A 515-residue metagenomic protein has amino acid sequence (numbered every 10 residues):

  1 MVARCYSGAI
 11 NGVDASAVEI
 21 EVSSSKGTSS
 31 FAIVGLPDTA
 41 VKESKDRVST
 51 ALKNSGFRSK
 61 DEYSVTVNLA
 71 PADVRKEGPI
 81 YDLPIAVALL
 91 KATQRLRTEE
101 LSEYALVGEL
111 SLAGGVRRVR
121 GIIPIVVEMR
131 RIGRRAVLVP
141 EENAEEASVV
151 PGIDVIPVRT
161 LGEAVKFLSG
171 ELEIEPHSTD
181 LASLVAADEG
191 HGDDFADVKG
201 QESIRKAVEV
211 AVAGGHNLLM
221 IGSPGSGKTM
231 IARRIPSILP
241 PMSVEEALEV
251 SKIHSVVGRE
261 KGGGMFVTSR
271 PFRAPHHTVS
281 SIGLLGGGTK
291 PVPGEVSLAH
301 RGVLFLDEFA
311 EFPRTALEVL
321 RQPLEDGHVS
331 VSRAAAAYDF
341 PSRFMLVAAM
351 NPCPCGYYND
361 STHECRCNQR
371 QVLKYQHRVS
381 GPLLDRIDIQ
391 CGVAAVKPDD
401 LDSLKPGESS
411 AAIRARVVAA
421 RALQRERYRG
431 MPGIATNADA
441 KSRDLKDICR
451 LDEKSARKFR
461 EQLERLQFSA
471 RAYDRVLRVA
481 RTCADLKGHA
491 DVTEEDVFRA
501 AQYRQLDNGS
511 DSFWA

Functional and structural regions predicted by a protein language model:
M1-L219, S223-T229, S332, Y473 (+1 more regions): Peripheral, non-AAA+ core regions of ATP-driven protein-machinery
V34-K45, K60-D61, N68-G78, P291 (+1 more regions): Basic, amphipathic alpha-helical bundle interface domains used for macromolecular binding and assembly
V107, V158, A299, L306-F309: Hydrophobic residues in beta-strands of the RecA-like P-loop NTPase core, especially within AAA+ ATPase
S111, K290, V303, A310-E311 (+1 more regions): Catalytic acidic motif of RecA-like/P-loop NTPases
E209, F266, P271, S281-L304 (+1 more regions): Conserved alpha-helical scaffold flanking the Walker A/P-loop in AAA+ ATPase domains
M220-R259: Walker A/P-loop
G222, G286, E308: The Walker A (P-loop) glycine that initiates the GxxxxGKT/S ATP-binding motif of P-loop NTPases
E246-S280, G287-G288, A435-R443, A470 (+1 more regions): Conserved inter-motif catalytic segment of the P-loop NTP-binding fold
